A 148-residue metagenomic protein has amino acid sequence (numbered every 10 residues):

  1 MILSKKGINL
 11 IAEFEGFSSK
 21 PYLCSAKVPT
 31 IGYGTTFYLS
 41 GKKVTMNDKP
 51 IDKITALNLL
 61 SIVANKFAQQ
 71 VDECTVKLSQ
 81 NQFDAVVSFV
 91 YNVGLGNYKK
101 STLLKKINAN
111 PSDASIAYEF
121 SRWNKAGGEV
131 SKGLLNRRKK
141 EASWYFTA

Functional and structural regions predicted by a protein language model:
M1-V28, T35-V44, P50-A68, D72-V76 (+1 more regions): Long, amphipathic alpha-helical surface segments
Q80-V87, G96-K99: Mid-chain, well-packed structural core segment of small domains
V93: Residue microenvironments linked to proteolytic maturation and disulfide-stabilized extracellular modules
